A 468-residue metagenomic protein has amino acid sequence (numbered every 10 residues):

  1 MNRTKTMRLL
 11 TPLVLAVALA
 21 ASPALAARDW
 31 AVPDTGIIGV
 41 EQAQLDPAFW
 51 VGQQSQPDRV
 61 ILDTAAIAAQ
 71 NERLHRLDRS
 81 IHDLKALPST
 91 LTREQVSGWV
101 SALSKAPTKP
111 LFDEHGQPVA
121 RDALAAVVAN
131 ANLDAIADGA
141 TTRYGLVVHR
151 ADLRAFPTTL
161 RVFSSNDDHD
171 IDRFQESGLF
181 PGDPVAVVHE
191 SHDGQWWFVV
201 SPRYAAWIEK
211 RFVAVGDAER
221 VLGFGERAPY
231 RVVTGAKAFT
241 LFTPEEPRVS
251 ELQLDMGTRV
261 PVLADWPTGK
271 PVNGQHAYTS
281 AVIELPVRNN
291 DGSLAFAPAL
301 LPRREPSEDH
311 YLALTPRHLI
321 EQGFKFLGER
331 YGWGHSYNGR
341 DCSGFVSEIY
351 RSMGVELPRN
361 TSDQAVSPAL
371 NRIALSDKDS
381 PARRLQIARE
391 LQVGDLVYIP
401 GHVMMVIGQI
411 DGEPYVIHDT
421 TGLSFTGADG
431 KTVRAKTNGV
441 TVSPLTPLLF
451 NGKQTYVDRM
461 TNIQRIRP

Functional and structural regions predicted by a protein language model:
T6-A24: Gram-negative bacterial Sec-dependent N-terminal signal peptides
A27-R154, L160-S164, D170, A186 (+4 more regions): Boundary regions of SH3-family modules and the immediately adjacent low-complexity/disordered segments in eukaryotic
R28-V40, P47, R203, R211-V232 (+2 more regions): Aromatic- and glycine-rich peptidoglycan recognition patches
Y144-V147, R173-L179, R248-E251, H310-R317 (+1 more regions): Soluble non-cytosolic domains of exported or imported proteins
H169-D172, P244-P247, E305-H310, G328-Y337 (+2 more regions): Second-shell loop/turn segments in exported
G178, P358-G427: ...with weaker cross-activation on analogous glycine-rich loops/strands in unrelated enzymes
F180-V185, D255-L263, V393-V397: Loop/turn positions that initiate beta-strands
W333-M353, L357-Q364: Active-site nucleophilic cysteine motif
